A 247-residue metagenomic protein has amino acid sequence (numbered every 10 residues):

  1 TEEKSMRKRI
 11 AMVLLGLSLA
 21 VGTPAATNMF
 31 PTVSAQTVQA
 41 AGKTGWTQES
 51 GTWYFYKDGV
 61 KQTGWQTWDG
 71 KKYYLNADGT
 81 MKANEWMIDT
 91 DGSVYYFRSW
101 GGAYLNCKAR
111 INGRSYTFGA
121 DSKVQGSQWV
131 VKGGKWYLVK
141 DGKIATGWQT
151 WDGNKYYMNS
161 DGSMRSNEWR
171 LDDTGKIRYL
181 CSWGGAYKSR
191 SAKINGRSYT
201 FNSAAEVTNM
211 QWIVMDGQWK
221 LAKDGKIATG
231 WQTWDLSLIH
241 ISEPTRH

Functional and structural regions predicted by a protein language model:
T1-S5: Short, Lys/Arg-enriched N-terminal segments with co-localized hydrophobic residues within the first ~10-30 amino acids
R7-S242: Extracellular adhesion/carbohydrate-binding repeat motifs centered on closely spaced tryptophans
E243-H247: Short "domain-exit" segments at the C-terminal end of structured domains
